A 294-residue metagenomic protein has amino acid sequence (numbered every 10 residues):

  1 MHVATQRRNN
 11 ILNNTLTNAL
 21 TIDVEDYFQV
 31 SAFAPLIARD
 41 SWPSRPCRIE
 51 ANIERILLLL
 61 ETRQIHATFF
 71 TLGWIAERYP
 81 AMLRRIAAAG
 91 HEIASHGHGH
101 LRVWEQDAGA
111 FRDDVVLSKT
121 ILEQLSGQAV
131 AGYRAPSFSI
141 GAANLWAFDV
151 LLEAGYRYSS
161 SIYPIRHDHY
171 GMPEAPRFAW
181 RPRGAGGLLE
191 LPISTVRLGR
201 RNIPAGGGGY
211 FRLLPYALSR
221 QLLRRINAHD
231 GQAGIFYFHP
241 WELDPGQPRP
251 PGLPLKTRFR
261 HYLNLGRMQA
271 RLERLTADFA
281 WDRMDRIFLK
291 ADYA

Functional and structural regions predicted by a protein language model:
L12-E92: Active-site beta->alpha N-cap acidic-glycine motif
D23, L60, H96, S118 (+4 more regions): Conserved, mostly hydrophobic/aromatic
R39-C47, F70-L72, G99-F111, P136-S139 (+2 more regions): The substrate-binding groove and active-site-proximal loops of carbohydrate-active enzymes, especially glycoside
T62, Y158, L214-A294: C-terminal domain-boundary segment and adjacent tail
R63-N144, Y156, S161-D168, G186 (+1 more regions): Metal-dependent polysaccharide deacetylase catalytic core of the NodB/CE4 family, i.e., the active-site-bearing domain
Q128-A131, A135-Y237: Active-site-adjacent pocket scaffolds in enzyme catalytic domains
